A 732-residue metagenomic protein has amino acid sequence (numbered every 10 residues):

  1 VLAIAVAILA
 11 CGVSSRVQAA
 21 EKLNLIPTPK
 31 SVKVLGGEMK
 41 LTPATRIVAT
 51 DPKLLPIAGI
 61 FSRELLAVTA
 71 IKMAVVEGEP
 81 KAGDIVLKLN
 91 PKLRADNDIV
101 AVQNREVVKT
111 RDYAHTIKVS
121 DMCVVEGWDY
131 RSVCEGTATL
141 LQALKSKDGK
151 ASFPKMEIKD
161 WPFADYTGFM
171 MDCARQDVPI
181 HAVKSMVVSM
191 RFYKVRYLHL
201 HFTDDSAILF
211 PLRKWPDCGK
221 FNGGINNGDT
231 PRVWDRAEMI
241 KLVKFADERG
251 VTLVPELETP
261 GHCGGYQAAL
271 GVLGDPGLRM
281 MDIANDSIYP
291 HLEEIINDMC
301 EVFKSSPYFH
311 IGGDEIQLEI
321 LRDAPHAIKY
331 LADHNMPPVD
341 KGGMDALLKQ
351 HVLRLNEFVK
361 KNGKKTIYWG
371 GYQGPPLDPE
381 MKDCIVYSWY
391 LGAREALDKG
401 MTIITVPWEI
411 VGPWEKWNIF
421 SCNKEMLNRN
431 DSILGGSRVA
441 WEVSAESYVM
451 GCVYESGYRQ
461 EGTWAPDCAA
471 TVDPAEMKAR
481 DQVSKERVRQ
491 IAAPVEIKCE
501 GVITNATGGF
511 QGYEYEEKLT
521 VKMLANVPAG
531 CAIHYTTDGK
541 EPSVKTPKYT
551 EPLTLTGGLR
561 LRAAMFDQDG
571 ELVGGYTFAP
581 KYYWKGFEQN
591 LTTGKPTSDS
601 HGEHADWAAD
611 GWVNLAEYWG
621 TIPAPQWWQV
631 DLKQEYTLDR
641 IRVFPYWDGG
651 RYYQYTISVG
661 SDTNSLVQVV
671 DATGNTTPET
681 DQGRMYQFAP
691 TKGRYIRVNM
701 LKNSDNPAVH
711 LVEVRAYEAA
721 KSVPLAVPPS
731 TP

Functional and structural regions predicted by a protein language model:
L2-G12: Bacterial N-terminal signal peptides
S15-A19: Sec/Tat signal peptide C-region and signal peptidase I cleavage site
A20-A164, A465, V472-V488: Contiguous, structured surface segment used for ligand recognition
I26-T28, K33-V34, L41, K241-K244 (+4 more regions): Substrate-binding groove of N-acetylhexosamine-processing glycoside hydrolases
V48, R480-E617, I622-P623: Short, compositionally stereotyped local motifs that mark structural "simplifiers"
V102-Y308, I320, A324, K329 (+2 more regions): Feature activates predominantly on carbohydrate-active enzymes
W612-Q668, T680-P732: Aromatic, loop-rich ligand-recognition surfaces of beta-strand-rich domains
Q668-T676: Solvent-exposed serine/threonine-rich low-complexity stretches and specific carbohydrate-binding patches
